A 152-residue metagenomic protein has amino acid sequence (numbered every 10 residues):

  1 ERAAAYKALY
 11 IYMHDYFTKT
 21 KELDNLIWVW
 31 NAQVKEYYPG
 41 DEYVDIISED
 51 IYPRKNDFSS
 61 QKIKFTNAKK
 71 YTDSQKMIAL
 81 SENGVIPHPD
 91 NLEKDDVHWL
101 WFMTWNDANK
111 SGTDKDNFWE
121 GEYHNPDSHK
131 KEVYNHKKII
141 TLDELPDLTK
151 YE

Functional and structural regions predicted by a protein language model:
E1, Y10-E36, Q75-I86: Aromatic-lined carbohydrate-recognition surfaces of secreted/lumenal glycan-active proteins
A3, S48-D57, V133, I139: The substrate-binding groove and active-site-proximal loops of carbohydrate-active enzymes, especially glycoside
A3-M13, S59-F65: Well-ordered, non-membrane alpha-helical segments in soluble/globular domains
K21-L23, P39-Y43, Y71-D73, K94-D96: Extracellular/periplasmic catalytic domains that process cell-envelope and extracellular macromolecules
W30-Y38, S59-N67, G84-L92: Alpha-helical scaffolding within the catalytic cores of extracellular/periplasmic polymer-degrading hydrolases
A32-D57, M103-W105: Aromatic- and acid-rich polysaccharide-binding/catalytic face of secreted or lumenal carbohydrate-active enzymes
E49-K70, Q75-K76: Substrate-binding surface in catalytic domains of secreted glycosidases
K76-E152: Substrate-binding cleft of secreted/luminal carbohydrate-active enzymes
